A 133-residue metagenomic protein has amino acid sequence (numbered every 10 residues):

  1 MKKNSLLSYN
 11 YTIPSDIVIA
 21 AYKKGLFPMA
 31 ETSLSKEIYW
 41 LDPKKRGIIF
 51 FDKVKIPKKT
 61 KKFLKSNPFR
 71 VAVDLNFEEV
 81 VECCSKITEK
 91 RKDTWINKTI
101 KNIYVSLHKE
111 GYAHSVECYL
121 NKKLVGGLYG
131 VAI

Functional and structural regions predicted by a protein language model:
M1-I133: N-acyltransferase acceptor-side catalytic subdomain
